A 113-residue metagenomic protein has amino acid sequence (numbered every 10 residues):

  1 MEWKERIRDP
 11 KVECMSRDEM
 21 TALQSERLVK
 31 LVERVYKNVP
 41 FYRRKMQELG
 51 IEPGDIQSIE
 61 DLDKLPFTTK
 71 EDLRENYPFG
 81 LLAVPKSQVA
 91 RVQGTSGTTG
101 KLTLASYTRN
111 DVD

Functional and structural regions predicted by a protein language model:
M1-G94, G100-D113: Nucleotide 5′-phosphate-binding alpha/beta core
